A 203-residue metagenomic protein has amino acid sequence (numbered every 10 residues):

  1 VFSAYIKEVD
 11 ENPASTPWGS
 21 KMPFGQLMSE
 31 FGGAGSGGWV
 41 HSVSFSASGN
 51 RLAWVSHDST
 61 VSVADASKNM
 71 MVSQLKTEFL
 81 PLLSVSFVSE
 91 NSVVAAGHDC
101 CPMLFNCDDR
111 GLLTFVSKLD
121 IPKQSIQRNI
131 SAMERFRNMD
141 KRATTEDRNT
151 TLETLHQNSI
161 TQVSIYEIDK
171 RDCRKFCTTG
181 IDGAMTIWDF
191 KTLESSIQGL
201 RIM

Functional and structural regions predicted by a protein language model:
V1, G38, D58-S62, D99-C101 (+2 more regions): Short coil/turn segments within WD40 beta-propeller repeats
V1, L52-S56, V93-G97, F176-G180: Conserved beta-strand element within WD40/beta-propeller blades
V1-E30, D58-S73, L104-T114, R142-E146 (+1 more regions): Per-blade loop-tip surfaces of WD-repeat and WD-like beta-propellers in eukaryotic adaptors/scaffolds
S15-G33, K118-L152: Surface-exposed loop and turn segments in beta-propeller and other repeat-based domains that flank or scaffold
G32-F45, F79-F87, Q157-I168: Canonical WD40 repeat/beta-propeller blade segments in eukaryotic WD-repeat proteins
A34-S36, T77-E78, L119-P122, H156 (+1 more regions): Conserved GH/AH loop at the N-terminal boundary of individual WD40 repeats
G49, E90-N91, D169-C173: Conserved loop/turn motif of beta-propeller repeat scaffolds
Y166-D169, C173-Q198: Blade-level signature of beta-propeller repeat domains, shared across WD40, Kelch, NHL, RCC1 and BNR/Asp-box propellers
